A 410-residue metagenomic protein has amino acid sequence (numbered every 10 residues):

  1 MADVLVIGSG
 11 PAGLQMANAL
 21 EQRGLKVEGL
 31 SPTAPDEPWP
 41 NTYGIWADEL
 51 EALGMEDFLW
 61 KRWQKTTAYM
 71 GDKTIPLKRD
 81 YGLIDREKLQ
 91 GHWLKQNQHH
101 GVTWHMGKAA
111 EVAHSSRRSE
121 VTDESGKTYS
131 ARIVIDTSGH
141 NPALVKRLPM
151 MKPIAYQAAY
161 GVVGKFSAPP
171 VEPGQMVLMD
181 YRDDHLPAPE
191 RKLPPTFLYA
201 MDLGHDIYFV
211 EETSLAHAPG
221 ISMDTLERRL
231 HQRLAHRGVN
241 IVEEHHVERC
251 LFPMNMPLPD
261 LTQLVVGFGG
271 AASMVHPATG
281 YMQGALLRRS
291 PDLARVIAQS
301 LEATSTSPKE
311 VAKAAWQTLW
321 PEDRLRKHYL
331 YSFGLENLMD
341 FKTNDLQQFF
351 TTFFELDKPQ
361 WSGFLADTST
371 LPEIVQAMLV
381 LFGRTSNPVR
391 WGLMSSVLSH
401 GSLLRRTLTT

Functional and structural regions predicted by a protein language model:
M1-A12: Beta1/beta-strand and adjacent pyrophosphate-binding region of the FAD-binding site in flavoprotein oxidoreductases
I7, D136-T137, G267: Redox-cofactor binding/interface segments in oxidoreductases and associated redox assembly factors
A12, P35, N141: Conserved Rossmann-like nucleotide-cofactor binding loop
Q15, A19-M70: N-terminal FAD cofactor-binding segment of flavoenzymes
A47-K108, V112-S116: A conserved beta-strand/loop capping segment in the N-terminal third of enzymes that catalyze redox or closely related
H100-N240: Predominantly flavin-linked oxidoreductase catalytic cores and closely associated redox partners
K192, L198, S214-V296, E302: FAD/FMN-dependent oxidoreductases across multiple families
P291, R295-T410: Long, low-complexity C-terminal extensions of enzymes
